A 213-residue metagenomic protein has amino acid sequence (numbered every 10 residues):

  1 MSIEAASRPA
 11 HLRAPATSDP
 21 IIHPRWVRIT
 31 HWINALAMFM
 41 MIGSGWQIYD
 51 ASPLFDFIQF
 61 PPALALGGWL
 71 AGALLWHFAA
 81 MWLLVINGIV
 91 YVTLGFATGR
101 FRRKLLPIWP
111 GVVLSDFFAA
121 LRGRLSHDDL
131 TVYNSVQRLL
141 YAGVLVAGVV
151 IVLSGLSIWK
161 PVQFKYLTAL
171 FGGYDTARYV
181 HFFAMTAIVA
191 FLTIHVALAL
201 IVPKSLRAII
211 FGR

Functional and structural regions predicted by a protein language model:
M1-R213: Membrane-embedded alpha-helical bundles that constitute the cytochrome b-like, heme-associated redox core of multi-pass
